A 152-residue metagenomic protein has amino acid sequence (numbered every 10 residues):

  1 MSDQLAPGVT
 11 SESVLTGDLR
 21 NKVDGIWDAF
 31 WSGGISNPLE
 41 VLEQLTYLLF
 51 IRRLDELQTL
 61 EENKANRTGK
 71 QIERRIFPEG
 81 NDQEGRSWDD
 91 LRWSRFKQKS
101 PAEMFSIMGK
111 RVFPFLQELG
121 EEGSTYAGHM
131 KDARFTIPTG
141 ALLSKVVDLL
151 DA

Functional and structural regions predicted by a protein language model:
M1-A152: Non-catalytic, mostly N-terminal accessory regions of nucleic-acid modification and defense proteins
